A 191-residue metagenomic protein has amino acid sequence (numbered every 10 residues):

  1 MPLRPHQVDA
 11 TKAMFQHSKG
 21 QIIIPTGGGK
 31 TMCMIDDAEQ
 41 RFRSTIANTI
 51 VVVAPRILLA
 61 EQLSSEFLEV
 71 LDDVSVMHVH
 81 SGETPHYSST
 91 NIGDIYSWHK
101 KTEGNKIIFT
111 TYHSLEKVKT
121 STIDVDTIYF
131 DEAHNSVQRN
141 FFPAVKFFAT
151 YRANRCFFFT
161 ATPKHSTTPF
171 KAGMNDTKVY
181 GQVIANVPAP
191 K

Functional and structural regions predicted by a protein language model:
M1-S18: N-terminal pre-P-loop "Q-motif" helix
Q16-I22, A47-T49, N105-K106: Pre-Walker A (Motif I) flank of P-loop NTPase domains
H17-D37: Walker A/P-loop
I23-P25, V53, T160: Residues at the beta-strand->loop junction immediately N-terminal to the Walker
T31-D36, I46-E69, H165: Conserved Walker A/P-loop ATP-binding site and its immediately adjacent core in helicase/helicase-like ATPase domains
L58-N91: Conserved helix-turn-beta segment of the N-terminal RecA-like "Helicase ATP-binding" lobe in SF1/SF2 helicases
H99-K146: Conserved RecA-like ASCE ATPase "motif II neighborhood" in helicase/translocase motors
N135-K191: Post-DEXD/H (motif II) to motif III coupling segment of the RecA-like Helicase ATP-binding lobe
